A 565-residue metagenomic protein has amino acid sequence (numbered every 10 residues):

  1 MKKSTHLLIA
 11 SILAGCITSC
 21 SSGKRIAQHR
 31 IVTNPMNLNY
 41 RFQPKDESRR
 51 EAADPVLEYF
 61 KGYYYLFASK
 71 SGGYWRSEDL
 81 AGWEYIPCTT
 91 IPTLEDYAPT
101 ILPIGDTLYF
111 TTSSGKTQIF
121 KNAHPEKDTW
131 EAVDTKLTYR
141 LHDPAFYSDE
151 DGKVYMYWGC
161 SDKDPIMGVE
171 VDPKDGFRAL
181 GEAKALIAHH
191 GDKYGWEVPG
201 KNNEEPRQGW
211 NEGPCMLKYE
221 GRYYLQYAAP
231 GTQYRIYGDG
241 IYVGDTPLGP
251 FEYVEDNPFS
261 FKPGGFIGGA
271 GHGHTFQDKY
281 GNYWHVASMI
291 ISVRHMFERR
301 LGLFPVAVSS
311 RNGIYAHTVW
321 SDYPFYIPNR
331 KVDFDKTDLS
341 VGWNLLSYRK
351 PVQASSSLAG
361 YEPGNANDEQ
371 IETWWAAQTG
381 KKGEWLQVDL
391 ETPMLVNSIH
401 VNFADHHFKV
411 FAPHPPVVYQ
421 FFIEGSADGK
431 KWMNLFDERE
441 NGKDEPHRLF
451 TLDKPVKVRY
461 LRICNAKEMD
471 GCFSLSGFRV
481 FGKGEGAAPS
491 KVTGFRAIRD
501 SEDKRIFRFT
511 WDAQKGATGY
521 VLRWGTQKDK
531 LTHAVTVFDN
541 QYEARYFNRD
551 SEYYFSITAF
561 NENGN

Functional and structural regions predicted by a protein language model:
T18-S19: C-terminal motif of bacterial Sec signal peptides marking the signal peptidase cleavage site
G23-P206, K218-G265, Y280, S288-D333: Beta-rich carbohydrate-recognition and catalytic domains
I327-P393, N402-P416, D437, R479-G494 (+1 more regions): Disordered, acidic Ser/Thr/Pro-rich linker "stalks" and the adjacent N-terminal cap of the next globular domain
K381-K382, K409-E485, R545: Trp- and acidic/polar-enriched beta-sheet ligand-binding modules for extracellular glycan and matrix recognition
R439-G442, H533-D539: Short beta-strand segments within Ig-like beta-sandwich modules, predominantly Fibronectin type-III
F481-K515, R549, G564-N565: Pro/Thr/Ser/Gly-rich low-complexity, intrinsically disordered linker/stalk tracts
G516-A534: Extracellular low-complexity, O-glycosylation-prone stalks/linkers
Y546-G564: Beta-strand-rich modules
